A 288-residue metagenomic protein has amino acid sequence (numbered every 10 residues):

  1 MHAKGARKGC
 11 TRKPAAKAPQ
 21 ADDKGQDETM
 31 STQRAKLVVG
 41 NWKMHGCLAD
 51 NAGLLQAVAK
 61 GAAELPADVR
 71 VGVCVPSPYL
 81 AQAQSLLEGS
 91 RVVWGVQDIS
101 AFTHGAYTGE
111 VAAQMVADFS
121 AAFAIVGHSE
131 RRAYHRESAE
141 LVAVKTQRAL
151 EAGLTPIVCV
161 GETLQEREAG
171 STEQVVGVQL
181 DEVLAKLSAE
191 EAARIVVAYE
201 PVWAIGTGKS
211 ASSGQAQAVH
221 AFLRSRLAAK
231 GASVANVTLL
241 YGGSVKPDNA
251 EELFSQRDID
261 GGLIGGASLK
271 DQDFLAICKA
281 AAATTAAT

Functional and structural regions predicted by a protein language model:
H2, R7, R12, K17 (+1 more regions): Active-site loop-to-helix "anion-binding N-cap" substructures in soluble metabolic enzymes
